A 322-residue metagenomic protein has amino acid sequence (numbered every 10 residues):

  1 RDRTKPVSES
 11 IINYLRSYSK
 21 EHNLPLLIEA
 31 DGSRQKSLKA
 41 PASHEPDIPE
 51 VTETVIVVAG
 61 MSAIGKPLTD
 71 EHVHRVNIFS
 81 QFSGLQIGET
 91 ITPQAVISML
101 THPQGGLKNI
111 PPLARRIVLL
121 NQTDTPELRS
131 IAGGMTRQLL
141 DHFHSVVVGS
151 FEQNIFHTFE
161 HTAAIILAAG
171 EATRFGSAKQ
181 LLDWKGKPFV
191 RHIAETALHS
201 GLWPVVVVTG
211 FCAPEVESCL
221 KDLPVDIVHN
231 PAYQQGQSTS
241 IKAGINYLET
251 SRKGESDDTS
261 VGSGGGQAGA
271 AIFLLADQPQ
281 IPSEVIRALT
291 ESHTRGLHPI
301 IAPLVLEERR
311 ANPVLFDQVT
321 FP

Functional and structural regions predicted by a protein language model:
D2-I11, L15-S19, D31-H142: Conserved catalytic-core segment of NTP-binding enzymes
L26-A30, V57, V148, A302: General beta-strand structural signal in soluble alpha/beta enzymes
V51, H142, G201, K221-P224: Short, structured coil segments at secondary-structure junctions
T54, R115, S145, W203-V205 (+1 more regions): Residues at the starts of beta-strands that form the adenosine-phosphate
Q138-N154: Canonical P-loop GTPase G-domain recognition
H161-G210, V216: N-terminal glycine-rich phosphate-binding loop and ensuing alpha1 helix
L223-Q235: Conserved donor nucleotide-binding strand/loop of the catalytic core
Q235-D258, G262-T320: Conserved beta-loop-beta/alpha segment of the NTase-like Rossmann-fold superfamily that binds/positions NTPs
